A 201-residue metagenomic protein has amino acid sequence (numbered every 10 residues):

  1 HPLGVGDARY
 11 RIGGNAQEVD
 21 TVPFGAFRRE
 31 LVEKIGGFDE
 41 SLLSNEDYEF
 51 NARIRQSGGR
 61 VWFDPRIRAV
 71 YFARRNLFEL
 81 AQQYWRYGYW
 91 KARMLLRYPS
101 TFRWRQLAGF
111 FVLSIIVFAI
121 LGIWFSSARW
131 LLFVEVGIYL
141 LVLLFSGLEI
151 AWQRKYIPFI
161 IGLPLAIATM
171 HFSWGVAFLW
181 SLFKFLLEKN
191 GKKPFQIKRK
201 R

Functional and structural regions predicted by a protein language model:
H1-E18, V22-F24, E33, R97: Short, flexible, basic/aromatic active-site loop/helix in glycosyltransferases
Q17-F27, L31, G36, L43 (+2 more regions): Short glycine- and hydrophobic/aromatic-rich loop-to-beta-strand nucleating segment in the catalytic cores
V22, N45, R75, E79-Q82 (+3 more regions): Residues at secondary-structure transition points
D39-F102: Catalytic donor/gating beta->alpha subdomain of glycosyltransferases that bind UDP-sugars
F102-F110: Select subsegments of transmembrane alpha-helices in polytopic membrane proteins, especially boundary-proximal
F111-L187: Membrane-embedded multi-pass helical conduit in multi-pass membrane proteins, especially envelope-biosynthetic
L186-R201: Short linear elements at protein peripheries
